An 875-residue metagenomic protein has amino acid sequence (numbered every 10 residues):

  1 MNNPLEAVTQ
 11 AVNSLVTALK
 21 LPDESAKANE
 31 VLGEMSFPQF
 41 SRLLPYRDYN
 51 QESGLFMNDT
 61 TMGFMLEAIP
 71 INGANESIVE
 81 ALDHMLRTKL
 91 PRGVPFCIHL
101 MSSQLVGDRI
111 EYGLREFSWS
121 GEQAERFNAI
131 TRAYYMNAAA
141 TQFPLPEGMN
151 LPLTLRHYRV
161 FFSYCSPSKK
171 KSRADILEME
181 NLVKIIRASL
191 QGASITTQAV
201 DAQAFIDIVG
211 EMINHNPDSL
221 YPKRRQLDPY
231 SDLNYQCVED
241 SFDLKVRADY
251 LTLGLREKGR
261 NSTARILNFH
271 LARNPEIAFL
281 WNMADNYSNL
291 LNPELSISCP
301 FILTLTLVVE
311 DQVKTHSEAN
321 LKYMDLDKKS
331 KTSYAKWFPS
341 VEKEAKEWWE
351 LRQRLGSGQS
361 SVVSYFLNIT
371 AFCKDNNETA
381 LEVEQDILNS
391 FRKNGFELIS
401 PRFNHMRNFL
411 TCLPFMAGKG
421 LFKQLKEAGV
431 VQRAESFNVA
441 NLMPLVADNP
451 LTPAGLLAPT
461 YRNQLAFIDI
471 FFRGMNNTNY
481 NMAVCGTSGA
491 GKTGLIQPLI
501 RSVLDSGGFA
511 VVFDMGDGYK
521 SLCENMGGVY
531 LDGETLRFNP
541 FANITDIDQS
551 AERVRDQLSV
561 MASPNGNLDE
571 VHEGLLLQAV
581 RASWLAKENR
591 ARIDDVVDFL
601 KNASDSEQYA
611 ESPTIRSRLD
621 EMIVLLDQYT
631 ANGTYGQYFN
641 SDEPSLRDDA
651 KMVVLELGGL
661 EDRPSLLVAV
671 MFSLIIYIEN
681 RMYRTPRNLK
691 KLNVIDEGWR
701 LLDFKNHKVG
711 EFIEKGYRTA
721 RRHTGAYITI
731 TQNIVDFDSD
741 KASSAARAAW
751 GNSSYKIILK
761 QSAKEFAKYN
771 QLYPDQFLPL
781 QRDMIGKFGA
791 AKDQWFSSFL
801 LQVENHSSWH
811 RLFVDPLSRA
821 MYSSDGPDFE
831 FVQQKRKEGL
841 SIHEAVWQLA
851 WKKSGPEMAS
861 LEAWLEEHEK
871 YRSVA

Functional and structural regions predicted by a protein language model:
M1-L442: Extended, folded cores of ATP/NTP-driven motor/assembly subunits in large transport and secretion machines
A81, M85, L90-P91, Q312-K314 (+9 more regions): P-loop NTPase motor domains
P146-R156, E552-K601, K741-A875: P-loop NTPase motor core of the ASCE superfamily
V484: Hydrophobic anchor at the beta1->P-loop junction of P-loop NTPases
G489: Walker A (P-loop) phosphate-binding loop of P-loop NTPases
K492: Conserved lysine of the Walker
L495: Hydrophobic positions on the alpha1 helix immediately C-terminal to the Walker A/P-loop
R501-V511, M526: Post-Walker A helix-loop "phosphate-sensing" segment adjacent to the P-loop in P-loop NTPases
